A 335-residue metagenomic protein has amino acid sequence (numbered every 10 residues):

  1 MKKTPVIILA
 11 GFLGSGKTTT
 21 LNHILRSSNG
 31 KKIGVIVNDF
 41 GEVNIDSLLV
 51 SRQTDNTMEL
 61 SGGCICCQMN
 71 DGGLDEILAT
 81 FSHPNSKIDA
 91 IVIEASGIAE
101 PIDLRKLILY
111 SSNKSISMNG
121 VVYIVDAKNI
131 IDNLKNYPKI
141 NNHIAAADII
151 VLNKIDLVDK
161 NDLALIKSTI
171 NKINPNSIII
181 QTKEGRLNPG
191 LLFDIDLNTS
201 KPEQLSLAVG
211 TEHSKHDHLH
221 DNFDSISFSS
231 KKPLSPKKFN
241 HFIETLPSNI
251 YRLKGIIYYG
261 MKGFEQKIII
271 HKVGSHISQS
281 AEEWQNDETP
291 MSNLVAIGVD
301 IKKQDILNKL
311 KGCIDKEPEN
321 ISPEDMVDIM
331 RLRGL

Functional and structural regions predicted by a protein language model:
K2-A10, S15, T19-N133: Nucleotide-state-sensitive switch-loop elements of NTP-binding domains
K3-L9, I144-A145, L152, H220: N-terminal/domain-start segments enriched in small and hydrophobic, helix-friendly residues, covering either
G14, N70, S96-I98, I155-D156 (+3 more regions): Short beta->alpha junction loops/turns
H23, E76, T80, K106 (+8 more regions): Charged/polar, solvent-exposed surface patches and flexible loops
H83-P189: Phosphate/Mg2+-binding loops and adjacent switch elements in nucleotide/diphosphate-handling enzyme cores
I149, V158-S292, V299-Q304, N308-L335: C-terminal accessory "lid"/substrate-recognition subdomains
